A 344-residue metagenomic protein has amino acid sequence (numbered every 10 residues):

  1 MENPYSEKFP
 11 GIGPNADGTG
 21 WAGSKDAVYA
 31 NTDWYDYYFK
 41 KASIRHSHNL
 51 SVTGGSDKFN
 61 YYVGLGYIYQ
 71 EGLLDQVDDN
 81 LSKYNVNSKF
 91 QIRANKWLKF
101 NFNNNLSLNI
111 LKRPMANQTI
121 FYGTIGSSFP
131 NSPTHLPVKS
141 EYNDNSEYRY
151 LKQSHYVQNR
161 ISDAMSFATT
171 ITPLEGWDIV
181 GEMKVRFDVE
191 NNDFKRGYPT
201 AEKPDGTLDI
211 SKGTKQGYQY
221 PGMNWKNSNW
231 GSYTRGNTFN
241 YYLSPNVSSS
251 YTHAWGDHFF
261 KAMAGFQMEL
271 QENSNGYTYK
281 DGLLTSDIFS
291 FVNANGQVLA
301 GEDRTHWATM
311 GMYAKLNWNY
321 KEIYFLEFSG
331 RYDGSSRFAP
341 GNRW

Functional and structural regions predicted by a protein language model:
M1-N31, Y62, I68, G72-A164 (+3 more regions): Surface-exposed loop/interface segments of Gram-negative outer-membrane beta-barrel transport/assembly proteins
F39-A42, T305: Short Gly/Pro-enriched turn/cap motifs at secondary-structure boundaries
K41-A42, V52-S56: Outer-membrane beta-barrel initiation region
R45, S56-D57, Q91-W97, T172-G176 (+2 more regions): Outer-membrane beta-barrel channels and translocator barrels
N49-T53, K89, S166-A168, T172 (+3 more regions): Outer-membrane beta-barrel architecture
T309-A314, I323-F325: Short glycine-rich loop/turn motifs
P340-W344: Short glycine/threonine-rich loop-to-helix capping motif typified by GTGT followed within a few residues by an Asp-Pro
